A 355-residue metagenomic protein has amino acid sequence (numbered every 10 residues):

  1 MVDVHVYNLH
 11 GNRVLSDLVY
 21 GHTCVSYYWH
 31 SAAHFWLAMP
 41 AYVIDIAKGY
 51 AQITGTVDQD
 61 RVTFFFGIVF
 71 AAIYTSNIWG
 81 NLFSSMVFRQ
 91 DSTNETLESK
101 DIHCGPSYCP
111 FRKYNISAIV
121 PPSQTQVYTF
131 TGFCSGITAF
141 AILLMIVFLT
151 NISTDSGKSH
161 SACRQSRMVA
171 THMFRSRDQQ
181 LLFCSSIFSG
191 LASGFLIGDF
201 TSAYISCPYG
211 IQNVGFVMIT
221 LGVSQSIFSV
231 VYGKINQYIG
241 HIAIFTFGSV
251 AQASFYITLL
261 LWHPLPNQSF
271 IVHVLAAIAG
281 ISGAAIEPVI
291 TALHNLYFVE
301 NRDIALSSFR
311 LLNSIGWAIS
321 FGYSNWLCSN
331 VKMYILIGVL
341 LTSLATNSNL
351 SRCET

Functional and structural regions predicted by a protein language model:
M1, F88, A141, S226-A243 (+1 more regions): Helix-to-loop junctions at the C-terminal end of transmembrane segments in multipass secondary transporters
D3-G11, D17-A38, Y42, I187-F188 (+1 more regions): Hydrophobic core of transmembrane alpha-helices in multi-pass small-molecule transporters, especially MFS/SLC-type
V4-D17, F245-N267, F321: C-terminal ends and interior cores of transmembrane alpha-helices in multi-pass membrane transporters/permeases
Y28-P40, I44, A51-T96, H103-Y108 (+5 more regions): Glycine-rich segments within core transmembrane alpha-helices of 12-TM secondary carriers
H34-Q52, L196-F200, Y204, A276 (+1 more regions): Intracellular juxtamembrane helix-capping segments at the cytosolic ends of symmetry-related transmembrane helices
N81, S85, R177-I219, E287: Extracytoplasmic gate region of multi-pass secondary transporters
Q124-V147, V250, K332-S351: Symmetry-related core transmembrane helices of the 12-TM Major Facilitator Superfamily/SLC fold
D155-L182: Juxtamembrane intracellular "pre-TM" segments in multi-pass secondary transporters
